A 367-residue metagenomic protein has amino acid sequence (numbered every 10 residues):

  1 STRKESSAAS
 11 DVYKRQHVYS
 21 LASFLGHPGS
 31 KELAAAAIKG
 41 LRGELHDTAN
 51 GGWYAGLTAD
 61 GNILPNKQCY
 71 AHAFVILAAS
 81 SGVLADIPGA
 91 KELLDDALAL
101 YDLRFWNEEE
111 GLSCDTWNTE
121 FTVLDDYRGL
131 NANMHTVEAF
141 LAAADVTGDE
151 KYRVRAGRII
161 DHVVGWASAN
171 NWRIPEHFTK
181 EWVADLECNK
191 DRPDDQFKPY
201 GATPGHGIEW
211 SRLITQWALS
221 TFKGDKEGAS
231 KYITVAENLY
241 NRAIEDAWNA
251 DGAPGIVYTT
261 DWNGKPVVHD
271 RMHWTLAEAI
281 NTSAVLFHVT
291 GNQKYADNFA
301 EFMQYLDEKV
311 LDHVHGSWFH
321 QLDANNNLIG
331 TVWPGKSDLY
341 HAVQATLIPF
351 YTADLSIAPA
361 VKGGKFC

Functional and structural regions predicted by a protein language model:
S1, G56-D60, W117-F121, E187-K198 (+2 more regions): Short glycine/proline-rich turn/loop motifs
S1, H46-Y54, D246-C367: CBM-like carbohydrate-recognition segments
T2-A9, Y13: Single conserved hydrophobic/aromatic residue that forms the stacking wall/gate of nucleotide- or nucleobase-binding
K14-P28, F74-I87, V137-D149, E209-K226 (+2 more regions): Well-ordered alpha-helical scaffold segments within catalytic/enzyme domains
H27-M134, F140-A143, A167-N171, D185-C188: Extended ligand-binding groove/face enriched in aromatic
L33-N50, L93-L112, A156-P175, W182-D185 (+3 more regions): Long, well-ordered core segments of solenoidal/helical folds
V163, A167-E209, L213-T215: Acidic, glycine-rich loop-and-beta core segments that form the ion-binding/anion-interacting portion of active sites
G201-A253: Long, well-ordered mid-to-C-terminal structural blocks that present hydrophobic/aromatic surfaces
